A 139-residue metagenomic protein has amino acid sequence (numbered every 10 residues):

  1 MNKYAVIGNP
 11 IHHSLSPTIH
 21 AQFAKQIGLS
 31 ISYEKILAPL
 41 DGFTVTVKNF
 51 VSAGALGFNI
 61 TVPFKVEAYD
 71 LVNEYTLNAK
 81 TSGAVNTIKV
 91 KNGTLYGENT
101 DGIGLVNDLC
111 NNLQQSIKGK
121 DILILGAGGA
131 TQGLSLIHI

Functional and structural regions predicted by a protein language model:
N2-L113: Phosphate/diphosphate ligand-binding glycine-rich loop within oxidoreductases
Q115-K120: Short helix-loop-beta connector
A127-G128: Glycine-rich Rossmann-fold phosphate-binding loop(s) that bind the pyrophosphate of adenine dinucleotide cofactors
T131-Q132: N-terminal Rossmann-fold NAD(P) dinucleotide-binding loop
I137-I139: Conserved small/polar residues in nucleotide/adenosyl-binding loops
